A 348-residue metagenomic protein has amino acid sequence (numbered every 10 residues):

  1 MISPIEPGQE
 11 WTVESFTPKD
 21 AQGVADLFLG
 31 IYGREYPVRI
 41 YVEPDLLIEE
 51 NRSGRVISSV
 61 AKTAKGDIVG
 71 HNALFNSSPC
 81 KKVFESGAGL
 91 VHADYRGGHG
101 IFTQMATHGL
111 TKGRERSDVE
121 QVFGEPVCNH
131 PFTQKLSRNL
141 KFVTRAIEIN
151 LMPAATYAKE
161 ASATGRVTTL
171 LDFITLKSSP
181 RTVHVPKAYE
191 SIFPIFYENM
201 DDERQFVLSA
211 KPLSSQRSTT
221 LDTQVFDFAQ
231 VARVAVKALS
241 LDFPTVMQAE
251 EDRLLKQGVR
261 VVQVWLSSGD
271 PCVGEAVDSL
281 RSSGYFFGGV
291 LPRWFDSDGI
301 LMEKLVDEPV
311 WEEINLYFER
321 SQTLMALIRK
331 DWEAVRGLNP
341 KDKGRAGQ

Functional and structural regions predicted by a protein language model:
M1-K19: Conserved N-terminal entry element of GNAT/NAT acetyltransferase domains
S15-A93, P126-V127, D222-Q230, K237-D242 (+4 more regions): A conserved beta-strand-loop-helix scaffold within acyl/acetyltransferase catalytic domains
V56-V60, H71, T169, V277 (+1 more regions): Short hydrophobic/aromatic beta-strand element in the GNAT-like acyltransferase core that lines or flanks the acyl-donor
V91, G97-G113, V122-G124, F243-E251: Conserved acetyl-CoA-binding loop-helix of GNAT-fold acetyltransferases
K112-V127, Q257-S267: Conserved GNAT acetyl-CoA-binding A-motif
F123-E125, K141-A161, F286-S297: Conserved catalytic-core motifs of GNAT/GCN5-like acyltransferases
C128-A146, T156, P271-F287: Conserved active-site alpha-helix within GNAT-family acetyltransferase domains
Y197-G289, R293: Non-catalytic interaction/regulatory modules that flank or connect domains
